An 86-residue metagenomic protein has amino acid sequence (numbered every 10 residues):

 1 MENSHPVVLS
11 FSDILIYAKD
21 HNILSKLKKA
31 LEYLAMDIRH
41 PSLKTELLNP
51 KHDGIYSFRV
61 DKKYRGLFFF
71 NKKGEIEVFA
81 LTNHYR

Functional and structural regions predicted by a protein language model:
M1-Y17, L24, I55-R86: Enriched for short, Lys/Arg-rich terminal
I16-N22, I38, K51: Short, charged helix-to-loop "capping" segments that act as catalytic/coupling loops
Y17, A30-Y33: Residues that form generic nucleotide/phosphate-binding pockets
E32-F58: A short, surface-exposed loop/turn module that caps and links secondary-structure elements
